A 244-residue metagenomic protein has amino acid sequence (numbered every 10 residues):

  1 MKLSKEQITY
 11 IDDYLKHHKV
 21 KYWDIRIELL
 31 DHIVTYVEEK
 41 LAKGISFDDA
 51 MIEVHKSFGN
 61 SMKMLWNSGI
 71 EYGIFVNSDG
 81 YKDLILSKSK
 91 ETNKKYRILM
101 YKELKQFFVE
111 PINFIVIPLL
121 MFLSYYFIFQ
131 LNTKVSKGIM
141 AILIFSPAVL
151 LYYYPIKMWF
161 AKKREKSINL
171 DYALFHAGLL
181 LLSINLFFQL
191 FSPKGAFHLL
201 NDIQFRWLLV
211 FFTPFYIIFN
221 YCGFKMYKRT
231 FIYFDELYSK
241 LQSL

Functional and structural regions predicted by a protein language model:
M1-S61: Soluble N-terminal domains of membrane-associated systems
S4, K16, I27, S46 (+3 more regions): Serine/threonine-rich low-complexity intrinsically disordered regions
E6, Y10, D49-E53, G80 (+3 more regions): Exposed alpha-helical structural elements
E6-D13, G80-L84, S192-G195: Short, mixed-charge, low-aromatic patches
I25, G73, N77, Y81 (+2 more regions): Non-membrane alpha-helical secondary structure
I45, M51-L120: Cytosolic juxtamembrane regions of integral membrane proteins
K94-L244: Hydrophobic alpha-helical bundles in membrane proteins
